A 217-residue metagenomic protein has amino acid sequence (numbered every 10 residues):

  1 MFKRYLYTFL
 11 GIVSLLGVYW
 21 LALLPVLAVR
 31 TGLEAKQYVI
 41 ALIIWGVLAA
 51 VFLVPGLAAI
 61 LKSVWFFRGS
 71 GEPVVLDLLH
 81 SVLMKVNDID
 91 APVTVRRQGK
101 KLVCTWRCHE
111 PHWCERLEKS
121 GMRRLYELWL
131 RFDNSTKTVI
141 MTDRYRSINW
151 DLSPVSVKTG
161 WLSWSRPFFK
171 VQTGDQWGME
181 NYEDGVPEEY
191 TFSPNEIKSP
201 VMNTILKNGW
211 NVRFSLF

Functional and structural regions predicted by a protein language model:
M1-F217: A composition-biased, non-transmembrane "mature-region" signal
